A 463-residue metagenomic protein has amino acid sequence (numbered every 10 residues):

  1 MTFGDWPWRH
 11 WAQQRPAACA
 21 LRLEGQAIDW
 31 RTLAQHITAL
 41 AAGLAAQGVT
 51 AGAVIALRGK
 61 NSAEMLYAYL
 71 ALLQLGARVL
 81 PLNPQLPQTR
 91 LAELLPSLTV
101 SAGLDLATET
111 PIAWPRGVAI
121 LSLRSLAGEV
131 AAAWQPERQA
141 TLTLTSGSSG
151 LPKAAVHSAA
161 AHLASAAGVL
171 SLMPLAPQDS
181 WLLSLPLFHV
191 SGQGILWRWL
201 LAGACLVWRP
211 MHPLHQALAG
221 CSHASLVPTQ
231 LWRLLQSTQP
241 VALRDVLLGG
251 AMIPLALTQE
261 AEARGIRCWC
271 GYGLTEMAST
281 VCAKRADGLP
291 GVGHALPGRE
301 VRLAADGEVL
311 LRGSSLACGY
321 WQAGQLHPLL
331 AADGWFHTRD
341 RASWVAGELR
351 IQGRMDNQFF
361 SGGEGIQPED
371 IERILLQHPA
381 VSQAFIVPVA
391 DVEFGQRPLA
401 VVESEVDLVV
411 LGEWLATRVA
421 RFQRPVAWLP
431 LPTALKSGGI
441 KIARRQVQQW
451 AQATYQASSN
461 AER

Functional and structural regions predicted by a protein language model:
M1-T2, I112-Q139, A166: Flexible, low-complexity linker/hinge segments
P7-D29: AMP-dependent adenylate-forming
Q26, A42-L86, G365: Conserved AMP-binding/adenylate-forming
D29, L431-Q452, E462-R463: Flexible lysine-rich "adenylation lid" loop at the C-terminal edge of ANL adenylation domains
P96-T108, A140-T143, K153-S237, D245 (+1 more regions): AMP-binding/adenylate-forming
H223-L226, L234-L289, E300: Gly/Ser/Thr-rich phosphate-binding loop
G291-P297, A304-D333, R354, E364-I366: Conserved ATP/PPi-binding loop(s) of AMP-dependent carboxylate-activating enzymes
G313, G334, R339-Q423, L435-G438: AMP-binding/adenylate-forming catalytic core of the ANL superfamily
